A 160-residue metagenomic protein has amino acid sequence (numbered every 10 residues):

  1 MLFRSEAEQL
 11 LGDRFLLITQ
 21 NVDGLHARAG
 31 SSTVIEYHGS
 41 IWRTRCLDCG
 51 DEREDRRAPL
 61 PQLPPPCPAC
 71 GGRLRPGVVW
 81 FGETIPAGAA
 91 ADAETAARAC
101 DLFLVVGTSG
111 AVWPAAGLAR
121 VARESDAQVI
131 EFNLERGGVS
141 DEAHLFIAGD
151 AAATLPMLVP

Functional and structural regions predicted by a protein language model:
F3-P160: Conserved catalytic alpha/beta core of Sir2/sirtuin-type deacylases, generalized to analogous enzyme cores that bind
